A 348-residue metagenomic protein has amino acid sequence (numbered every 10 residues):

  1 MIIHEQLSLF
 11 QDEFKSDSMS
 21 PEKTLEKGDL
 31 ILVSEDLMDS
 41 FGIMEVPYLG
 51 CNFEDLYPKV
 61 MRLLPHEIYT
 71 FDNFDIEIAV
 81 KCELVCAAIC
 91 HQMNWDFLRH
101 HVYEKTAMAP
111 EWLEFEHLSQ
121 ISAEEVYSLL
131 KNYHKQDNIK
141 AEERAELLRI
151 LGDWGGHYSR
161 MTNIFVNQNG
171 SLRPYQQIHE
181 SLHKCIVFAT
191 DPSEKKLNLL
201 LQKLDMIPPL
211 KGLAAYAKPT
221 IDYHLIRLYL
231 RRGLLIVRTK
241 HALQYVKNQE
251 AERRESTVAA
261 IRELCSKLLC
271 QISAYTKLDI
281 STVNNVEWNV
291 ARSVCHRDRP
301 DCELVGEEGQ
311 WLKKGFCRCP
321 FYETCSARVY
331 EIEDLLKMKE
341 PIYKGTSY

Functional and structural regions predicted by a protein language model:
M1-Y348: HhH-family (HhH-GPD) DNA N-glycosylase catalytic core used in base-excision repair
